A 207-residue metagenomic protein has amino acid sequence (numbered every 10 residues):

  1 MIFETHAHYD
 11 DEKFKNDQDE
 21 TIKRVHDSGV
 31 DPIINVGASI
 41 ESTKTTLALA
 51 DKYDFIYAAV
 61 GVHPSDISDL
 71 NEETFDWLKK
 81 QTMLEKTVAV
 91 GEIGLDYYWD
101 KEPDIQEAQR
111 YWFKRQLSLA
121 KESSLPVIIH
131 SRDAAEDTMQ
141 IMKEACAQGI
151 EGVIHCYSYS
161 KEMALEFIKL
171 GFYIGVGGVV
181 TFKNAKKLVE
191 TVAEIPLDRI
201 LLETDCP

Functional and structural regions predicted by a protein language model:
M1-P207: Mid-domain alpha/beta scaffold segments of enzyme catalytic cores
